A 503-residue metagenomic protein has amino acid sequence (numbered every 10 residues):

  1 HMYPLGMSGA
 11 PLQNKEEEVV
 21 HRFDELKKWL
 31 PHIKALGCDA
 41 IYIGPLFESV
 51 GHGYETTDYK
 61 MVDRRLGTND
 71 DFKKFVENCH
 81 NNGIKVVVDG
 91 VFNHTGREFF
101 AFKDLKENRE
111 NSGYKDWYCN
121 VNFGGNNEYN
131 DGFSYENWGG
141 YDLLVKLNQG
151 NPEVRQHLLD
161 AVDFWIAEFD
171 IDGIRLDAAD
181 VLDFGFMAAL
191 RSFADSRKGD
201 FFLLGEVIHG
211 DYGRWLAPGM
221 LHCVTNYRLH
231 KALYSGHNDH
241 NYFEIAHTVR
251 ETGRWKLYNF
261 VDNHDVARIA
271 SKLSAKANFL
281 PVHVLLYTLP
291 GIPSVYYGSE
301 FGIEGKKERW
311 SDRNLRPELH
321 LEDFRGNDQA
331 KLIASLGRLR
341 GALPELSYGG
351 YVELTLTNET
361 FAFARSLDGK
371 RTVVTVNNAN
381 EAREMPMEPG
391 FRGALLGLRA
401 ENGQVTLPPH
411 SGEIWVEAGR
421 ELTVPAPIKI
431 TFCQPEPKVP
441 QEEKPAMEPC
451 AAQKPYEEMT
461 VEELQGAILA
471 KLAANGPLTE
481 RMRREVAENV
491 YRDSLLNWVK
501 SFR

Functional and structural regions predicted by a protein language model:
H1, A40, G83-V87, G173-R175 (+3 more regions): Structural preference for beta-strand elements that scaffold enzyme active sites
M2, I33, I43, Y59 (+9 more regions): Conserved, mostly hydrophobic/aromatic
Y3-D39, P45-E168, L190-S196, G213: Substrate-binding/active-site clefts of carbohydrate-active enzymes
A10-N14, E18, T248-G390, L407-P409 (+2 more regions): Loop/helix patches that line or flank the sugar-binding groove of alpha-linked glycan CAZymes
V76, H80-N82, H94, K106 (+10 more regions): Active-site-proximal helices and loops of the catalytic beta/alpha 8
P389-L398: Solvent-exposed beta-hairpin/edge-strand motifs
P425-K454: Acidic, proline-/serine-/threonine-rich low-complexity intrinsically disordered repeat tracts
A473-R481: Charged, low-complexity interaction regions
